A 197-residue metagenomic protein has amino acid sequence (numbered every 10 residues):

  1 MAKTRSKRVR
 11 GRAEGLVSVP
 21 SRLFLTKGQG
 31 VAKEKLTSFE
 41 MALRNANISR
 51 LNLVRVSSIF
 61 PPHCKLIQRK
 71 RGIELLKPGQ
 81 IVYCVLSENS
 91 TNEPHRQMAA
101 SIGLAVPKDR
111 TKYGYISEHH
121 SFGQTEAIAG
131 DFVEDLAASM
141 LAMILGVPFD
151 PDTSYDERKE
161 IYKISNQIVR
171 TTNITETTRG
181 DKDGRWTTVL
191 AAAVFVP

Functional and structural regions predicted by a protein language model:
A2-P197: Helix-coil modules at protein/domain termini and other flexible surface or pore-lining loops, especially C-terminal
